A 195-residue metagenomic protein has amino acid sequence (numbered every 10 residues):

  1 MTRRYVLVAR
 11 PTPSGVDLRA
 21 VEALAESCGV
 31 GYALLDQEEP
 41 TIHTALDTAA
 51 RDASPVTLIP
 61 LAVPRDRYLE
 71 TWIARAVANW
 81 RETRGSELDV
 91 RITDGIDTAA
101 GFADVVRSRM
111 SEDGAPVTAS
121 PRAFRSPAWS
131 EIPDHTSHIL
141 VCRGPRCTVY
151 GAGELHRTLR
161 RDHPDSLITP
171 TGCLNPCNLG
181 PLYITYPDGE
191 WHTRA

Functional and structural regions predicted by a protein language model:
T2-E131, V149, G153, L174-L179 (+1 more regions): Active-site-proximal alpha-helix that buttresses catalytic centers in soluble enzyme cores
Y32, I92-D94, V141, P170 (+1 more regions): Structural signal for conserved beta-strand scaffold positions within catalytic alpha/beta enzyme cores
I59-P60, L140-R143: Short beta-strands and strand-loop turn motifs
I132-V141, H156-P176: Immediate flanking context of iron-sulfur cluster ligation sites
P145-D165, L179-A195: Iron-sulfur (Fe-S) cluster-binding segments and ferredoxin-like electron-carrier domains, especially [2Fe-2S]
